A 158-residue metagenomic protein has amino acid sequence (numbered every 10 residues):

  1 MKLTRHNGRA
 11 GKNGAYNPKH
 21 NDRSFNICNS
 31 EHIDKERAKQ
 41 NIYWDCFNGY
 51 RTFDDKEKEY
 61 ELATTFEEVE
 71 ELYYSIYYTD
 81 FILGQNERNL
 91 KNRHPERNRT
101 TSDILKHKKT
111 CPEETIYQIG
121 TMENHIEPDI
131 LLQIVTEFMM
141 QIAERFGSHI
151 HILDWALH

Functional and structural regions predicted by a protein language model:
M1-H158: N-terminal nicking endonuclease/strand-transfer module with a His-rich metal-binding environment and a catalytic Tyr
